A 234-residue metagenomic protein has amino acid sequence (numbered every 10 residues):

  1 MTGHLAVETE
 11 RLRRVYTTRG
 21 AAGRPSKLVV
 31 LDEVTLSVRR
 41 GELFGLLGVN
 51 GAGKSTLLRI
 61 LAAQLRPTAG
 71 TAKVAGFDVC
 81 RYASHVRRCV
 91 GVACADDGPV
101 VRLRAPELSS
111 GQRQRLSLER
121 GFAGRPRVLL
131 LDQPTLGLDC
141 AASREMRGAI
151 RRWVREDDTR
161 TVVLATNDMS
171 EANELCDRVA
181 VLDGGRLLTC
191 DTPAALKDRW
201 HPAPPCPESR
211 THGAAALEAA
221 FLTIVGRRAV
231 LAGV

Functional and structural regions predicted by a protein language model:
V49-G53: Walker A (P-loop) phosphate-binding loop of ABC-type ATPase nucleotide-binding domains
A62: Helix-to-loop junction immediately C-terminal to a conserved catalytic motif
L129-Q133: Catalytic Walker B motif of ABC-type/P-loop ATPase nucleotide-binding domains
R144-D158: Helical segment within the ABC ATPase nucleotide-binding domain
C190-D191: ABC ATPase "signature
